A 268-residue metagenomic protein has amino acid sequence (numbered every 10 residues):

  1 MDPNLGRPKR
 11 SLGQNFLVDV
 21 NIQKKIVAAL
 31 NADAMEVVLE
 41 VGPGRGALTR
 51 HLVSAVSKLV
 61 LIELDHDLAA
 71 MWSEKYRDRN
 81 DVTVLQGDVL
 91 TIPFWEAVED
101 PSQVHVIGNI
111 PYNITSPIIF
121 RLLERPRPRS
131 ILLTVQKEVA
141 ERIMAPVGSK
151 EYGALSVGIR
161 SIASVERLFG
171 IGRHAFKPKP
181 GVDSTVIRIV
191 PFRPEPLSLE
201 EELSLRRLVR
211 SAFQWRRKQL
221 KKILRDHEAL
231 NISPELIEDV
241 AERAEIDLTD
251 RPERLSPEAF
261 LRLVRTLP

Functional and structural regions predicted by a protein language model:
M1-S211, E242, E253, R262 (+1 more regions): Catalytic cores of RNA-modifying enzymes
S211-P268: C-terminal lobe and adjacent flexible extensions of AdoMet/dcAdoMet transferase-like proteins
